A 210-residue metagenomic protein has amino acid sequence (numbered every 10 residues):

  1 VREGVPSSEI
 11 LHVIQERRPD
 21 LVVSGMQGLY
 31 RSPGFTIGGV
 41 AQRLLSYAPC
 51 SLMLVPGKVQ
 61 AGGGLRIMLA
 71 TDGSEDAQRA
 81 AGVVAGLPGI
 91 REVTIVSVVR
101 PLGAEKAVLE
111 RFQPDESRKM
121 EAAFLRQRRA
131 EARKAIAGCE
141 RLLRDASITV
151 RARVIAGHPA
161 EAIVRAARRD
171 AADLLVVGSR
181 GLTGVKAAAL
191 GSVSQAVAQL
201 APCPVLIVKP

Functional and structural regions predicted by a protein language model:
V1-R2, M53, T94-V96, R151-I155 (+1 more regions): General small-molecule cofactor/ligand-binding pocket signal
V1-V22, E140-L175: Structural beta-alpha unit
D20, P49, L65, R91 (+1 more regions): Conserved acidic residues
L21-R43, G63-G64, L174-L200, P210: Glycine-rich, Arg-bearing micro-motifs that act as flexible, cationic patches
V23-M26, L52-G57, I207-K209: Short beta-strand elements of ligand-binding domains
G39-V59: Short, structured interface segments
L65-K119, L142-R151, L200: Small/aliphatic-rich secondary-structure junction motif
E116-K134: A short acidic, glycine-rich active-site loop that binds or catalyzes chemistry on phosphate/adenosine moieties
